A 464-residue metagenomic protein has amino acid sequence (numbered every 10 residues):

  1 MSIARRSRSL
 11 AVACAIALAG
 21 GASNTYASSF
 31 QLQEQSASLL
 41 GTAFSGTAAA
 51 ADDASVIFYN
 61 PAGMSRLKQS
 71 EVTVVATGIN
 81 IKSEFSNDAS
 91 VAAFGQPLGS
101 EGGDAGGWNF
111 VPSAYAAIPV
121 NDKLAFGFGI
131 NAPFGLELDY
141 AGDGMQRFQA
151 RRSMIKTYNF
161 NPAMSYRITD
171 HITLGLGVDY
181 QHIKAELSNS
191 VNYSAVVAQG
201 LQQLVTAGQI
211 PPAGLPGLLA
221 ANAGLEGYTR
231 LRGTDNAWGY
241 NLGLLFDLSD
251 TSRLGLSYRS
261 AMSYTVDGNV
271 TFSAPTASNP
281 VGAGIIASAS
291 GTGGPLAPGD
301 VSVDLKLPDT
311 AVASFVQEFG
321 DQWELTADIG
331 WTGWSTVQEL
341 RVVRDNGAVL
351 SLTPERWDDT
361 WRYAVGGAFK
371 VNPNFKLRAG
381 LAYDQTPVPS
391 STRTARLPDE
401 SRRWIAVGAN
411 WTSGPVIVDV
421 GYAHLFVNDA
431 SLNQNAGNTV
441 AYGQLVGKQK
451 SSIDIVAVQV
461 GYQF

Functional and structural regions predicted by a protein language model:
S2-Y26: Gram-negative bacterial Sec-dependent N-terminal signal peptides
A15-I16, D52, V301: Short N-terminal alpha-helical targeting/association segments
L18-S23, A62, A76, A379 (+1 more regions): Residue-level signal for alpha-helical transmembrane segments in multi-pass membrane proteins
G20, M64-S65, V72, T173: Hydrophobic alpha-helical membrane context
Y26-A43, F85, F94-L98, N109-F464: Outer-membrane beta-barrel porins/channels
F30-G46, S65-E84: Transmembrane beta-strand segments of Gram-negative outer membrane beta-barrel proteins
F44-D52, I81-W108: Surface-exposed strand-loop-strand hairpins of Gram-negative outer-membrane beta-barrel proteins
T47-D52, I57-S70, A116-N121, N131 (+1 more regions): Outer-membrane beta-barrel pore proteins
